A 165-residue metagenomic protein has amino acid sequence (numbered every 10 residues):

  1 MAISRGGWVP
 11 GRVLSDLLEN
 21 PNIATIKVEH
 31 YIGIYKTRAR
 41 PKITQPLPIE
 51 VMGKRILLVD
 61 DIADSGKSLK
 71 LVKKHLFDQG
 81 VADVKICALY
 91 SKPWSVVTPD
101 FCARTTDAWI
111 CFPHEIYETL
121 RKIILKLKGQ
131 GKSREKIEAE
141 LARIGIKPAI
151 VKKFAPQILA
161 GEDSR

Functional and structural regions predicted by a protein language model:
M1-R165: PRPP-associated nucleotide enzymes
